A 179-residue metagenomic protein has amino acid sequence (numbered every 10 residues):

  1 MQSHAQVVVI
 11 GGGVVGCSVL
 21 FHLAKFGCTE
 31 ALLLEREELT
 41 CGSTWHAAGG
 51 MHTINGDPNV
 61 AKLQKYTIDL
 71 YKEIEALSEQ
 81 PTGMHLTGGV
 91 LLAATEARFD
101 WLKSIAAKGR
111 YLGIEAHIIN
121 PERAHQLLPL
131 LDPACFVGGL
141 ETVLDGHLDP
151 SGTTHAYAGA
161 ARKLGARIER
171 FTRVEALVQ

Functional and structural regions predicted by a protein language model:
M1-V15, L32: Beta1/beta-strand and adjacent pyrophosphate-binding region of the FAD-binding site in flavoprotein oxidoreductases
L20, A24, A160-R162: Gly/Ala-rich phosphate-binding loop of Rossmann-like dinucleotide-binding domains, activating on the conserved
A24-W45: Glycine-rich FAD pyrophosphate-binding loop
E35, N120-P121, R170-T172: Short loop/edge segments at beta-strand edges and connector loops that shape dinucleotide/nucleotide cofactor-binding
G49-L127: Dinucleotide-binding Rossmann-like beta1-alpha1 core, especially the glycine-rich loop that anchors the ADP
L140-Q179: Helical element adjacent to the flavin cofactor pocket in flavoenzyme catalytic cores
